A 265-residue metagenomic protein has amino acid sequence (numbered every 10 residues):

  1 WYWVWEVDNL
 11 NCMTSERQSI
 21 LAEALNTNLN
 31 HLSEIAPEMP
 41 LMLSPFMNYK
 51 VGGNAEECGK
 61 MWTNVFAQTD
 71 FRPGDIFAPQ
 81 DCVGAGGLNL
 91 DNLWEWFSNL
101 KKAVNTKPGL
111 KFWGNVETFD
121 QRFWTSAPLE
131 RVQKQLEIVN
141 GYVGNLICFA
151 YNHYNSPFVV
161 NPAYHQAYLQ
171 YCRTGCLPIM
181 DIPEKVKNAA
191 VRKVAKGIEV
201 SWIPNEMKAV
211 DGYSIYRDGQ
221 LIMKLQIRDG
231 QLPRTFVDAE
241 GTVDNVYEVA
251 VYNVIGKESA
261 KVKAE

Functional and structural regions predicted by a protein language model:
W1-E16, I76: Active-site groove signature of glycoside hydrolases
D8-L10, K50-G52, A85-G86, Q121-F123 (+2 more regions): Sequence/structural signature of outer-membrane beta-barrel proteins
S19-S44, G52-R122: Glycoside hydrolase catalytic-domain groove-lining segments
G74-N89, L100-D181: Substrate-binding cleft of secreted/luminal carbohydrate-active enzymes
R173-A209, I255-E265: Pro/Thr/Ser/Gly-rich low-complexity, intrinsically disordered linker/stalk tracts
G197, V210-S214, V246: Exposed beta-strand and adjacent loop surfaces of beta-rich binding modules that mediate intermolecular recognition
P204, G212-T242: Recognizes extended acidic, P/S/T-rich segments that occur within or adjacent to Ig-like beta-sandwich modules
D238-K257: Beta-strand-rich modules
